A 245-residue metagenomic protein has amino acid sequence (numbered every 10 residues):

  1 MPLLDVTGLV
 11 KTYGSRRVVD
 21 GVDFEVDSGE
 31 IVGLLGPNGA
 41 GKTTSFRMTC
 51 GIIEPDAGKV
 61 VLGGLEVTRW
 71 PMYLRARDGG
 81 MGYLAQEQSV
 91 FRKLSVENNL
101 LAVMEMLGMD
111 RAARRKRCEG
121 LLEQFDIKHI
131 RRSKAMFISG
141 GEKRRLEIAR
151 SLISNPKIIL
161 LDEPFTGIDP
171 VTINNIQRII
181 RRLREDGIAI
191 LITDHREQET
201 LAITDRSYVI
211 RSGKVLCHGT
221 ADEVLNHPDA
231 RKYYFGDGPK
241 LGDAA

Functional and structural regions predicted by a protein language model:
L35-P37: The feature captures the beta-strand-to-loop junction immediately N-terminal to the Walker
C50: Helix-to-loop junction immediately C-terminal to a conserved catalytic motif
L65, L101, A112-I130, R178-R181: Conserved ABC ATPase "signature" region
E66-G82, E87, R111-R115, V224-P228: ABC ATPase NBD coupling module
K93-L101: Short coil-to-helix segment of the ABC ATPase nucleotide-binding domain corresponding to the Q-loop/switch region
K134-I138, E142: Conserved ABC ATPase signature
N155: Conserved catalytic motifs of ABC-family nucleotide-binding domains
